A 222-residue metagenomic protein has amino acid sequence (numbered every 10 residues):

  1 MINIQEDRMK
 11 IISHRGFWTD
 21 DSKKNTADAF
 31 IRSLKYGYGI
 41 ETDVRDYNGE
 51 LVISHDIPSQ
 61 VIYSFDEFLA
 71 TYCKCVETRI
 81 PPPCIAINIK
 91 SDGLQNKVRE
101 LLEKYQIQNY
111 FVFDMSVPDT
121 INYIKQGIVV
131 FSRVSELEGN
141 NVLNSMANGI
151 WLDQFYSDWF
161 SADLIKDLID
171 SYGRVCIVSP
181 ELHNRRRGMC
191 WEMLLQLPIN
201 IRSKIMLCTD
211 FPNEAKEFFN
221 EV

Functional and structural regions predicted by a protein language model:
M1-V222: Phosphate-group recognition and catalysis centered on beta-loop-alpha active-site segments
